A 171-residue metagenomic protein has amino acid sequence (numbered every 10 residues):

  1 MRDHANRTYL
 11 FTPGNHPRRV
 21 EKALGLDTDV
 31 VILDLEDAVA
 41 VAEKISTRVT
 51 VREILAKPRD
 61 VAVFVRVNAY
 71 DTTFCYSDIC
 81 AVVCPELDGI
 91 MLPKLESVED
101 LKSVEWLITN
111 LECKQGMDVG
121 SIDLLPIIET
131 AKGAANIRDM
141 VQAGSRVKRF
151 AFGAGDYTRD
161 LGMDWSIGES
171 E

Functional and structural regions predicted by a protein language model:
R2-E171: Conserved alpha/beta-domain cores
